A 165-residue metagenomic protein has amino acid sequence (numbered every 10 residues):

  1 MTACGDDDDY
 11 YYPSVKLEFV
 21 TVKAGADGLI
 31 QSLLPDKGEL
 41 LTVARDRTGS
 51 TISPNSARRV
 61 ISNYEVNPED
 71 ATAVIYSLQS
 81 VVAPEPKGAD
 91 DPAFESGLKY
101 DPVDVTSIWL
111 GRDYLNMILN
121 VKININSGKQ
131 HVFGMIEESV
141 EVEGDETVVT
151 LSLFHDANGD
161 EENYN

Functional and structural regions predicted by a protein language model:
M1-A3: C-terminal motif of bacterial Sec signal peptides marking the signal peptidase cleavage site
G5-D8: Bacterial signal peptide processing site
P13-N165: First exposed extracellular module after export/assembly in secreted or surface-exposed proteins
